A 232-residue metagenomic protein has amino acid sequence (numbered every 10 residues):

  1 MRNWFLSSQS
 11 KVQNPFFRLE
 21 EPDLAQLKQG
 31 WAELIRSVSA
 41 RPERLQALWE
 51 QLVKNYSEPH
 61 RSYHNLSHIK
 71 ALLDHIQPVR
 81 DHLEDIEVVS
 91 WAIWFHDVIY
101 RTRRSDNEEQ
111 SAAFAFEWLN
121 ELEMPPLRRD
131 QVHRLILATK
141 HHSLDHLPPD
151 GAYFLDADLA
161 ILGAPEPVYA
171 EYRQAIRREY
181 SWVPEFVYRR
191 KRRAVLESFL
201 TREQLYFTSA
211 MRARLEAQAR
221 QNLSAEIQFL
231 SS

Functional and structural regions predicted by a protein language model:
F5, F16-L34, S57-H64, H75-D85 (+3 more regions): Divalent metal-dependent phosphate-bond-processing catalytic cores, especially two-metal-ion Mg2+/Mn2+ enzymes that act
K28, A32, Q46-E50, L73 (+4 more regions): An amphipathic alpha-helix signature
E43-Q51, Y63, H82, E108: Short catalytic/metal-binding and nucleic-acid-binding patches
L45-V53, L66, E87-S90, R129-L137: Short, well-structured alpha-helical segments
N55, S111-D145: Histidine- and acidic-residue-rich, metal-dependent catalytic cores
E58-H68, Y100-A113, P126: Active-site metal-coordination segments of metallo-dependent hydrolases
L72, E87-T102, S111, L135-K140: His-Asp-centered metal-binding catalytic motifs of divalent-metal-dependent phosphohydrolases/nucleases
